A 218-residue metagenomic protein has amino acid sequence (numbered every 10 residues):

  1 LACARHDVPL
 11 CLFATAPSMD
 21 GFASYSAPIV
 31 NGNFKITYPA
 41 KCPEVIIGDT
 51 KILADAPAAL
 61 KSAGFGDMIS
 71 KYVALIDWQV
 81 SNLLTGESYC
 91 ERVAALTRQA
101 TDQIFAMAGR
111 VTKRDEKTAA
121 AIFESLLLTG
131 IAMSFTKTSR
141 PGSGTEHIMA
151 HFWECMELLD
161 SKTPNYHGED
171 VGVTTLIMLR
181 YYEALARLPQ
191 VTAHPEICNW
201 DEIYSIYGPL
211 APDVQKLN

Functional and structural regions predicted by a protein language model:
A2: Hydrophobic/aromatic ligand-binding patch that stacks against planar heteroaromatic rings of cofactors or nucleotides
R5-Q103: A glycine/threonine-rich phosphate-anchoring loop and its flanking beta-alpha core in nucleotide/phosphate-binding
L96-N218: Active-site segments that bind and position negatively charged phosphate/pyrophosphate groups
